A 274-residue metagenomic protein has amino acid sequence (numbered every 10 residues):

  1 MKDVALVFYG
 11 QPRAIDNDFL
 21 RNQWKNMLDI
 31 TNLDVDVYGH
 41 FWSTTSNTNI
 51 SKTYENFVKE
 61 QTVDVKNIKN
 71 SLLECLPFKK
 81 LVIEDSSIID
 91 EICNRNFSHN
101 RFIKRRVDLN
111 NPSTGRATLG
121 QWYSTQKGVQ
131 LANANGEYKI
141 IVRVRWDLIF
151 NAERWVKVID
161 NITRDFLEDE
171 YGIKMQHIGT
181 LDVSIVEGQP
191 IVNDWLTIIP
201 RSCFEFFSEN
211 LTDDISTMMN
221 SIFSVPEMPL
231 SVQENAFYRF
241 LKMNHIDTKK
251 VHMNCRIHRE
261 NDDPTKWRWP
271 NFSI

Functional and structural regions predicted by a protein language model:
M1-I274: ER/Golgi luminal nucleotide-sugar-dependent glycosyltransferases, focusing on the catalytic module
